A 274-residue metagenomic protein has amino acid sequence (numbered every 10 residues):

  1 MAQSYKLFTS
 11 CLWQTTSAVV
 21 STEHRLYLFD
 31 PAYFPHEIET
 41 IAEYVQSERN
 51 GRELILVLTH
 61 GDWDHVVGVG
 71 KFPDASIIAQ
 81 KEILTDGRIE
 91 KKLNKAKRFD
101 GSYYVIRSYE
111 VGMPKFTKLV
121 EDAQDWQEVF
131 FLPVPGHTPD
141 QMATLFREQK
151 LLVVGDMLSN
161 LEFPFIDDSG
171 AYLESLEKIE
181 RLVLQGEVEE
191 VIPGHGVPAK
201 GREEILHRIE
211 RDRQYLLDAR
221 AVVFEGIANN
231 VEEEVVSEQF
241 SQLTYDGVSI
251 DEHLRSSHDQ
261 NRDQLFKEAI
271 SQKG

Functional and structural regions predicted by a protein language model:
M1-R49, A143-D156: Conserved beta-strand hairpin/beta-sheet module of binuclear metal-dependent hydrolase folds, prominently
V19, E121-F146: Core dinuclear metal-dependent hydrolase active-site scaffold
F29-A32, E53-D64, I78-K81, P133-G136 (+2 more regions): Active-site neighborhood of phospho(di)ester-bond hydrolases with catalytic His/Asp-centered motifs
Y33, K91, F163-D167, E204-I205: Short, solvent-exposed loop/turn segments at secondary-structure boundaries
F34-H36, G61-V67, L84-D86, P139-Q141 (+2 more regions): Active-site environment of divalent metal-dependent phosphoester hydrolases
I38-E39, E43-D122: Active-site HxH/HxHxD metal-binding segment of metal-dependent hydrolases
L173-V235: Divalent-metal (often Zn2+) His-rich catalytic cores of metallo-beta-lactamase-fold enzymes
E225-G274: C-terminal regulatory/interaction regions
